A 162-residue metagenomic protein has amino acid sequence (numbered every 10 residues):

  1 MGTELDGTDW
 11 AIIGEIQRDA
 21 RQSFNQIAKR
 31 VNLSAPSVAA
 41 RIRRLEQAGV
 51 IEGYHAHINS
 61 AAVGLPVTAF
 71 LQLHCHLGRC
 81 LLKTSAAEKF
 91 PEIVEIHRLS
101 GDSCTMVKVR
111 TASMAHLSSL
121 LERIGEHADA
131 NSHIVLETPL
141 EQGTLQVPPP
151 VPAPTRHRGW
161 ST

Functional and structural regions predicted by a protein language model:
M1-T162: A compositional/biophysical signature of low hydrophobicity enriched in polar/charged and small residues
